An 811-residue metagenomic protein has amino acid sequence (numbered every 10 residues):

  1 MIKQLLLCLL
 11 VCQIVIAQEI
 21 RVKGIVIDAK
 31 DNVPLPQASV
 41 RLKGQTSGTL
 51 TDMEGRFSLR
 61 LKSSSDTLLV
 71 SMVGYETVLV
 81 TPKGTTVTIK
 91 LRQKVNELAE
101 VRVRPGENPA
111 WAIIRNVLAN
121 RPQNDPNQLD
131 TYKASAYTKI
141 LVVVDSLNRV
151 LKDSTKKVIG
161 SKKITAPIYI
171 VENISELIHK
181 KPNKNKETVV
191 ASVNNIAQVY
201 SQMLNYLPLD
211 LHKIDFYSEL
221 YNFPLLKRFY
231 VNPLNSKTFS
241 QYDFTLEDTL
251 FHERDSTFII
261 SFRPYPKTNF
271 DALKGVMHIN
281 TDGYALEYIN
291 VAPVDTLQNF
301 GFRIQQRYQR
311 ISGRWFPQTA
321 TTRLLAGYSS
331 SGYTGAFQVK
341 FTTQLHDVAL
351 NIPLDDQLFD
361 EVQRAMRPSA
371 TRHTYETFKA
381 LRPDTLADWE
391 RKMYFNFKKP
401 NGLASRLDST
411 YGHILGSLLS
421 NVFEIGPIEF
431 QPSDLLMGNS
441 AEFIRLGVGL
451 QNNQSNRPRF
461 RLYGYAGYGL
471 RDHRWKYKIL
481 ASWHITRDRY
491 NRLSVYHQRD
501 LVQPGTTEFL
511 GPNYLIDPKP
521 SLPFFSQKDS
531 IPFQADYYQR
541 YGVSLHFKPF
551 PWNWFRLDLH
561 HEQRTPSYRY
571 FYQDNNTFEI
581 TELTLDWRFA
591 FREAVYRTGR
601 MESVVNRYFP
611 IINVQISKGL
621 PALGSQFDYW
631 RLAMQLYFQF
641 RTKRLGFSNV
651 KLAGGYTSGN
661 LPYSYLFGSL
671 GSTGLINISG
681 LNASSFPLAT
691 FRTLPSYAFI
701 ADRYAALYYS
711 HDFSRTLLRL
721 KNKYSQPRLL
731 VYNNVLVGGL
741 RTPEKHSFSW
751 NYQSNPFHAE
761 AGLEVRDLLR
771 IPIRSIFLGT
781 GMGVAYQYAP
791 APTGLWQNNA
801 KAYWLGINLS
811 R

Functional and structural regions predicted by a protein language model:
I20-L35: Structural motif
N32-P36, S58-D66: Short Pro-Gly-centered beta-turn/loop motif in secreted/extracellular proteins
A38-L42, L68, V103, A134 (+1 more regions): Hydrophobic beta-strand segments
L42-G44, T67-V80: A short, solvent-exposed loop/turn motif at the edges and junctions of modular extracellular/periplasmic domains
T46-R56: Short, acidic Ser/Thr/Gly-rich low-complexity loop/linker segments typical of extracellular and cell-surface proteins
V95, E100-A272, G335-P427, S433-M437 (+7 more regions): Structured extracytoplasmic
L226-Y230, F359-R811: Exposed, low-structure sequence patches enriched in small/polar residues
